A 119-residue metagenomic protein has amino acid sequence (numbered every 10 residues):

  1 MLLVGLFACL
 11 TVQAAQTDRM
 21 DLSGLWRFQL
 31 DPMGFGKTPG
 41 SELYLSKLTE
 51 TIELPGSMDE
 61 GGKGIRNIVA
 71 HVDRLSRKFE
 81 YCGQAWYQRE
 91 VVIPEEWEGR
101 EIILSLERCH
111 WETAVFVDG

Functional and structural regions predicted by a protein language model:
M1-C9: Bacterial N-terminal signal peptides
G5, Q13-A15, L45, E90 (+1 more regions): Preference for short coil/turn "hinge" residues that link or interrupt alpha-helices
T11-A70: Accessory carbohydrate-binding/adhesion or oligomerization-edge regions at the termini of glycan-active proteins
M20-L22, F28-M33, D59-K63, R77-G119: Accessory beta-strand-rich segments of carbohydrate-active enzymes
V72-R74: Short acidic (Asp/Glu) patches
